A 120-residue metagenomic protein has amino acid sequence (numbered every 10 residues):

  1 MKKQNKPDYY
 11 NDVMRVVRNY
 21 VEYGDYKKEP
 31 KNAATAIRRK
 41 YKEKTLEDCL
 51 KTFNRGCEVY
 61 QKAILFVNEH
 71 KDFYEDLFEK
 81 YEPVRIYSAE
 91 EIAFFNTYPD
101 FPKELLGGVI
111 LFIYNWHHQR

Functional and structural regions predicted by a protein language model:
K2-R120: Charged, amphipathic alpha-helical regulatory modules used for macromolecular assembly or allosteric control
